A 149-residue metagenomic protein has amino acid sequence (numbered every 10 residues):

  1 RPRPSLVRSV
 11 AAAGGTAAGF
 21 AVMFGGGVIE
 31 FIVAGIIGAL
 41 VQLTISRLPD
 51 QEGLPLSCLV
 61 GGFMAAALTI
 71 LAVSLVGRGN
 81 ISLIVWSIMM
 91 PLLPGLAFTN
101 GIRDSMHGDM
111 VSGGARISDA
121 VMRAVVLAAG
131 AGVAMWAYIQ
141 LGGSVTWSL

Functional and structural regions predicted by a protein language model:
R1-P4, W147-L149: Intrinsically disordered, low-complexity non-transmembrane regions of multi-pass membrane transporters
R3-S82, W86, M90-P94: Core alpha-helical transmembrane segments of integral membrane proteins
S74-L149: Generic detector of multi-pass transmembrane helix bundles and their immediately adjacent loops in polytopic membrane
